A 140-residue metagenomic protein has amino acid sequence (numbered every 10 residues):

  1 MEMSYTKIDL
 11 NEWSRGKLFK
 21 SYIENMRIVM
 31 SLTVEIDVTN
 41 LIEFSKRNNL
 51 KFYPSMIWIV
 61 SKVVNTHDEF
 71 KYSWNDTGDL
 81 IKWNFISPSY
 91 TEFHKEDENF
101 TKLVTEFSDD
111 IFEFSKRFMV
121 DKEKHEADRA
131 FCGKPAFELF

Functional and structural regions predicted by a protein language model:
M1-K46: Flexible, P/S/T/G-rich "lid" or insertion loops adjacent to the active sites of thioester-utilizing
I28-M30, L50, P54, I86: Residues at beta-strand starts and edge strands
L32, P88-Y90, L139: A broad, low-specificity signal marking well-ordered, structured residues that form hydrophobic/aromatic
L41-T66: Acyl activation and transfer enzymes in specialized metabolism, enriched for ANL adenylate-forming modules
I59, K71, A130-G133: Histidine-dependent nucleotide/RNA phosphoesterase domain, centered on the 2H-phosphoesterase fold with its duplicated
N65-E69, A127: A generic secondary-structure boundary signal that marks alpha-helix termini
F70-V104: Small-residue-rich loop/turn and linker elements
H94-F140: Helical lid/core segments from catalytic subdomains that handle acyl or acyl-like groups
